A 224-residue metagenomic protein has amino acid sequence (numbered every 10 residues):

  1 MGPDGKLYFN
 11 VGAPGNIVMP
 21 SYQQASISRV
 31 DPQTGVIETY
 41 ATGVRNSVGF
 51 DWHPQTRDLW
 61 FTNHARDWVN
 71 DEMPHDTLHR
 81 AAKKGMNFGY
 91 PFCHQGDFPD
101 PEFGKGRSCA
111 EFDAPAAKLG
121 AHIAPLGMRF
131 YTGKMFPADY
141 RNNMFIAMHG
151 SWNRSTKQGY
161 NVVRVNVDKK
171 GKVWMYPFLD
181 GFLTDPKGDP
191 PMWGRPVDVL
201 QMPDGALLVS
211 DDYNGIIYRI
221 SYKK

Functional and structural regions predicted by a protein language model:
M1-L7, R29: Hydrophobic, small-residue-rich alpha-helical packing segments that form membrane-like cores
K6, D58-L59, A206, I216: Beta-sheet entry/capping signal
A13-V18, Y22, S28-G35, R45-N46 (+3 more regions): Beta-propeller domain segments
A41-G43: Glycine-rich beta-to-alpha transition loops that act as phosphate-gripper elements at the mouths of alpha/beta enzyme
R66, N214-G215: Loop/turn residues immediately N-terminal
L200-Y213: C-terminal substrate/ligand-recognition segments
